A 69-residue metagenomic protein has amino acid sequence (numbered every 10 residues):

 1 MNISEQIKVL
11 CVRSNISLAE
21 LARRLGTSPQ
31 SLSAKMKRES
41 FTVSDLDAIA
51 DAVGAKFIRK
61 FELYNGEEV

Functional and structural regions predicted by a protein language model:
M1-S14, E20: A short, Lys/Arg-rich alpha-helix, primarily the initiator
C11, T27-S28, L46: Extended, compositionally biased eukaryotic interaction scaffolds
V12, R23, D51: Alpha-helical residues within the helix-turn-helix
N15-Q30: Short alpha-helical DNA-recognition segment
G26-F41: Recognition helix of helix-turn-helix/homeodomain-like DNA-binding domains that insert into the DNA major groove
R38-D51: Short, basic-rich loop-to-helix N-cap that marks the start of a DNA-contacting helix
G54-V69: Short C-terminal boundary/hinge segments that cap the last helix of small helical domains
